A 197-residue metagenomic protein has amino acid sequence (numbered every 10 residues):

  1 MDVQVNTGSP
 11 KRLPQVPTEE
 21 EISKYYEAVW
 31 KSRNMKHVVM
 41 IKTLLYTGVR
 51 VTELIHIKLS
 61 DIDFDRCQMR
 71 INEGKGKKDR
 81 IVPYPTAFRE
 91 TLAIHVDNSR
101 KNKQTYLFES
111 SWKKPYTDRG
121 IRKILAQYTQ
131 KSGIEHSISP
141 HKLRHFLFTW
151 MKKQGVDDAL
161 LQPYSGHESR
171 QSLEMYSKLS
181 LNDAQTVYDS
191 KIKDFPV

Functional and structural regions predicted by a protein language model:
M1-V197: Conserved catalytic core of the tyrosine transesterase superfamily
